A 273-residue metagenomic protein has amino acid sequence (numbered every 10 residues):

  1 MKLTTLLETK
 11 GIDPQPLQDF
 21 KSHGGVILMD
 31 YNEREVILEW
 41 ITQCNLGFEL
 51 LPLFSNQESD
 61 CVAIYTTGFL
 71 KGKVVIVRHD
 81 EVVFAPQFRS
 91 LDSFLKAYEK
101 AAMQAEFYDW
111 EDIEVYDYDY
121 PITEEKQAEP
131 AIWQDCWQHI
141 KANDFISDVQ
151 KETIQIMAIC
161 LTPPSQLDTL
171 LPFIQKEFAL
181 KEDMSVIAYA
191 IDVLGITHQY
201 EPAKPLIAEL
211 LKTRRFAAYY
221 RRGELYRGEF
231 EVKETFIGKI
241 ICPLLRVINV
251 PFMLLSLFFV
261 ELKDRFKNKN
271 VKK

Functional and structural regions predicted by a protein language model:
M1-K71, D112, Y118-Y120, P130 (+8 more regions): A surface-exposed partner-binding patch
V74-D80: Catalytic Cys-His active-site segments of thiol-dependent hydrolases/isopeptidases
D80-D109: Compact, glycine/acidic-enriched structural inserts
Q87-S90, I132, A203: Alpha-helical structural motif
M103-I122, K126: Long, charged low-complexity regulatory segments
D264-K272: Short linear elements at protein peripheries
